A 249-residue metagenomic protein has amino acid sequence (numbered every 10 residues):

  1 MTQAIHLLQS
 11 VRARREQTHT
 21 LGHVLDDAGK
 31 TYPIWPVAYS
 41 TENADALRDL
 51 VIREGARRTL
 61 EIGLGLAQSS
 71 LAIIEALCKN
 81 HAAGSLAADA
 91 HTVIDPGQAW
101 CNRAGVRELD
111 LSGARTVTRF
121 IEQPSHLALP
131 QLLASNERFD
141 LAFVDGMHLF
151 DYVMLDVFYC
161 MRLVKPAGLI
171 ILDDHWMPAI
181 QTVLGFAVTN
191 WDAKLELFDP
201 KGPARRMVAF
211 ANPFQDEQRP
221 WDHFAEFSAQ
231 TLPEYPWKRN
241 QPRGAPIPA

Functional and structural regions predicted by a protein language model:
M1-D45, L141: Mobile, glycine- and charge-enriched loop segments and immediately flanking short secondary-structure elements within
K30-A249: S-adenosylmethionine/decaboxylated-SAM
